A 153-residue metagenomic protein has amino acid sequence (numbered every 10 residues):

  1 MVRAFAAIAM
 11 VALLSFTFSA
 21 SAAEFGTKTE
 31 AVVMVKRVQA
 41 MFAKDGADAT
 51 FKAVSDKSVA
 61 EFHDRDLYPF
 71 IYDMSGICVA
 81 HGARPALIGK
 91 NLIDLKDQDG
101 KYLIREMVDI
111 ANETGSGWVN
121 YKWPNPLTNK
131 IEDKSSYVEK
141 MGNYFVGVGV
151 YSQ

Functional and structural regions predicted by a protein language model:
V2-Q153: N-terminal membrane-sensor/transducer module of prokaryotic signaling receptors
